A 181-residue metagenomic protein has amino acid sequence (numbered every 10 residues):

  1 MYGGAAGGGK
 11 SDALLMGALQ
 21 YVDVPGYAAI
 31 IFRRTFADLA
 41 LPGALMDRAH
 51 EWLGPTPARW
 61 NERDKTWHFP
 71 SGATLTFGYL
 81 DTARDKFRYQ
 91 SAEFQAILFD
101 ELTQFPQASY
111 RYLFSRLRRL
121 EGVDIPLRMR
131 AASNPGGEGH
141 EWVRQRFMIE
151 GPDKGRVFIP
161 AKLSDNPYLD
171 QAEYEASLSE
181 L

Functional and structural regions predicted by a protein language model:
M1-L181: Phosphate/NTP-binding elements of NTP-utilizing enzymes
